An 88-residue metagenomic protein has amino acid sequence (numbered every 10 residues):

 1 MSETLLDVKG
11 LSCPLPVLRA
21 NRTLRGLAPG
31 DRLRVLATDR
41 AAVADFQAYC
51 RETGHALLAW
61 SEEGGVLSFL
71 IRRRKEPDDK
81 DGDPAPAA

Functional and structural regions predicted by a protein language model:
M1, C13-L15, A28, E76 (+1 more regions): Intrinsic-disorder/low-complexity coil detector
M1-K9: Short amphipathic
E3, R32, G64-S68: A generic structural signal for beta-strand entry/edge sites
V8-S61: Amphipathic, hydrophobic secondary-structure cores in small proteins
Q47-A88: C-terminal structural segments of small proteins and small subunits
